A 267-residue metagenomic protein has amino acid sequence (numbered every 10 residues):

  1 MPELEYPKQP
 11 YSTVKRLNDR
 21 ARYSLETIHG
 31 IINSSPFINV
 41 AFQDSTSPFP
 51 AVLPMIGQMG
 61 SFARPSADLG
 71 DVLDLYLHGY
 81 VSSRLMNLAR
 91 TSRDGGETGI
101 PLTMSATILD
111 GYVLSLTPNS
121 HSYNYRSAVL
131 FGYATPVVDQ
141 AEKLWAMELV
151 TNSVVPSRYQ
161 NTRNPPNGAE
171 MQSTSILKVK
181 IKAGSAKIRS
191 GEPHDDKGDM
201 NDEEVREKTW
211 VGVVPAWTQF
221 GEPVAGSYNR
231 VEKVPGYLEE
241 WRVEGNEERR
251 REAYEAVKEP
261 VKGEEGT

Functional and structural regions predicted by a protein language model:
M1-Y11, V138-T267: C-terminal edge-of-domain segments
P2-G79: An N-terminal domain-cap segment
H29-I31, A67, S92-G96, N167-M171 (+2 more regions): A general structural signal for short secondary-structure junctions and capping/turn motifs
S34, F49-A51, T98, R126 (+1 more regions): Residue-level preference for beta-strand/loop junctions
P36-I38, L102, S175-L177: Structural beta-strand/beta-sheet cores of well-ordered domains, especially the beta-sheet scaffolds that support
A41, Q58, S105-T107, Y133 (+1 more regions): Residue-level recognition of well-ordered beta-strand positions that form the cores of beta-sheet-rich folds across
Q43-D44, M59-P65, L85-S92, E192-H194: Short regulatory "switch" loops immediately downstream of catalytic or recognition motifs within protein catalytic
P65-D74, Y80-A146: Short, structured beta-strand-loop surface elements
